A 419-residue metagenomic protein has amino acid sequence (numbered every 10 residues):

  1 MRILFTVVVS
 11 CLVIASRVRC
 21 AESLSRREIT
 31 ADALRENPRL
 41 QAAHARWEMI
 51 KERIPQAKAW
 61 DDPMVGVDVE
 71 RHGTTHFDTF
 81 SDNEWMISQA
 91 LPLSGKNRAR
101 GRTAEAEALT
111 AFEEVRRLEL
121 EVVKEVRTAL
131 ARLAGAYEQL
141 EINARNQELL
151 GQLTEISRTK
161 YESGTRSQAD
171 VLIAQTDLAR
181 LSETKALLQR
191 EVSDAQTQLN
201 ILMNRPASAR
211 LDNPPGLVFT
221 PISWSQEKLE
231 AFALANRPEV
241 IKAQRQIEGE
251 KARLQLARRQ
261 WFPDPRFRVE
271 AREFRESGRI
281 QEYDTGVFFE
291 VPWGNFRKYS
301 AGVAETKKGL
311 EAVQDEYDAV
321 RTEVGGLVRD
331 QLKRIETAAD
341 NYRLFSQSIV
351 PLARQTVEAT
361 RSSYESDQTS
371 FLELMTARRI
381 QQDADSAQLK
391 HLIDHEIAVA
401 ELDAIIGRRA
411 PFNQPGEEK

Functional and structural regions predicted by a protein language model:
T6-A15: Bacterial N-terminal signal peptides
V18-S23: Boundary at the C-terminal end of the N-terminal hydrophobic targeting segment
L24-R27, P63-L118, I241-R253, R258-V320 (+1 more regions): Small/polar-residue-enriched beta-strand and adjacent coil segments characteristic of outer-membrane beta-barrel
R26-W60: N-terminal targeting signals for Sec/Tat export/insertion, comprising classic cleavable signal peptides
E28-R35, R166, D170-D177, R205-R268 (+4 more regions): Amphipathic alpha-helical coiled-coil scaffold segments and their short linker/junction regions
A42-I54, L118, V122-N143, G151-T154 (+5 more regions): Amphipathic alpha-helical coiled-coil segments
R102-E105, Q168-T176, F371-R378: Short, charged, amphipathic alpha-helical segments
E113-L234, Q331-R334, A338, I380-Q381: Periplasmic alpha-helical coiled-coil/stalk elements that build and connect Gram-negative outer-membrane
